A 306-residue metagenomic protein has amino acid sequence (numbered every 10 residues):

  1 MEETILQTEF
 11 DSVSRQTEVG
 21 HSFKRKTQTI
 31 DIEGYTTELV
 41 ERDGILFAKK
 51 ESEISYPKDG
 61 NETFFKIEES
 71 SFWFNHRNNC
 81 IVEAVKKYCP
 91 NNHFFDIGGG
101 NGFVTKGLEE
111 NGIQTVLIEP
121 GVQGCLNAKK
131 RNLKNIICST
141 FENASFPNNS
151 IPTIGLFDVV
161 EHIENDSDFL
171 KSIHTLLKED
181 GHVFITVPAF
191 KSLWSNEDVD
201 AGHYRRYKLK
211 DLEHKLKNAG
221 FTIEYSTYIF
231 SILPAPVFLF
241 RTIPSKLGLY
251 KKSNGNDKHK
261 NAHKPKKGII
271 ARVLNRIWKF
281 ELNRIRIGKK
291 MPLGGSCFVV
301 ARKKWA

Functional and structural regions predicted by a protein language model:
M1-N149, T153-F157, D168-L170, G268 (+3 more regions): Conserved N-terminal segment of class I S-adenosyl-L-methionine
F65-I67, V183-K217: Short, glycine-/aromatic-enriched active-site segment of Class I SAM-dependent methyltransferases
C89, E109-E110, E164, K178 (+1 more regions): Short conserved AdoMet
F157-V160, T186: Residues lining the SAM
I163-S167, V187: A structural helix-start
S167-H182: A short glycine-rich, Lys/Arg-flanked "PGG" loop and its adjoining helix->strand segment in the class I
F221-S231: Conserved S-adenosyl-L-methionine
P236-R276: C-terminal helical/coil "lid" or tail adjacent to the Rossmann-like core of SAM-dependent
